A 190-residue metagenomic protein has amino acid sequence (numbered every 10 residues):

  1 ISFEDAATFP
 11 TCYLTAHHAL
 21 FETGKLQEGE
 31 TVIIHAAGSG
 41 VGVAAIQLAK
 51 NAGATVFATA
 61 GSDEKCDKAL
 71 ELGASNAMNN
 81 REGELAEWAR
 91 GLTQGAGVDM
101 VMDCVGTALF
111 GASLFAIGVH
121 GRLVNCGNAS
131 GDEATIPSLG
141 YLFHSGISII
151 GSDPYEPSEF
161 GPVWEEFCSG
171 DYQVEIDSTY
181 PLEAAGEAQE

Functional and structural regions predicted by a protein language model:
E4-G83: Mid-domain Rossmann-like dinucleotide-binding core that forms the NAD(H)/NADP(H) cofactor-binding site
Y13-A16, A86, V98, F110 (+3 more regions): A general structural signal for well-ordered alpha-helical segments in protein cores
G29, A74, G97-V98, Y172 (+1 more regions): Local beta-strand N-terminus motif with an aromatic residue
S39-A45, T107-F110, A185: Short glycine/serine/threonine-rich phosphate/pyrophosphate-binding segments that cradle anionic phosphate groups
K50, F143, C168: Anion (oxyanion) recognition and catalysis
F57, D67, E71-I147: Glycine-rich cofactor phosphate-binding loops and adjacent beta1-alpha1 units of small-molecule cofactor enzyme domains
L114, P157-E190: C-terminal hydrophobic helical "lid"/dimerization subdomain of Rossmann-like NAD(P)H-dependent oxidoreductases
